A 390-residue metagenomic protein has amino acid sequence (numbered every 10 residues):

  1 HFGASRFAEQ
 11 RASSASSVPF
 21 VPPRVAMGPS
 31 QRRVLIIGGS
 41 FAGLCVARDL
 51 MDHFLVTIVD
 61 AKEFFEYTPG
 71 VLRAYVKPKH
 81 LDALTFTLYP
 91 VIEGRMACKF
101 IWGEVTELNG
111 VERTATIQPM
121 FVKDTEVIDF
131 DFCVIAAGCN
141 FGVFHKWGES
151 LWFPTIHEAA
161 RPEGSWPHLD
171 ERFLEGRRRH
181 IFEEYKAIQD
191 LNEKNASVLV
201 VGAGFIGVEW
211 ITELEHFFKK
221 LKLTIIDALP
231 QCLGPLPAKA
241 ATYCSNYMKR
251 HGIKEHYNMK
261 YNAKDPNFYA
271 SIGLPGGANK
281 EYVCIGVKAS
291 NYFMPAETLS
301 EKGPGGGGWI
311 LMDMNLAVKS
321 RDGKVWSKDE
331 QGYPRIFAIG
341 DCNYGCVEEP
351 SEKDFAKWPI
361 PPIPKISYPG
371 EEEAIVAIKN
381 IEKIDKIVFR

Functional and structural regions predicted by a protein language model:
H1-A8: Low-complexity, disordered terminal segments
P22-R33, C98-S197, C284: FAD-binding core/adjacent interface of flavoenzyme oxidoreductases
R24-W102, G148-E149, E209-A238: Beta1-alpha1 glycine-rich phosphate/pyrophosphate-binding loop at the start of Rossmann-like nucleotide-binding domains
M96-T116, F218-D322, D385-V388: A Rossmann-like FAD-binding core segment of flavoenzymes
S150-W152, K365-P369, E373-R390: C-terminal, flexible cofactor-proximal segment of oxidoreductases
E158-K194, G277-I375: FAD-site-proximal beta/loop scaffold in flavoenzymes
Y185-L221: Rossmann-like NAD(P)H-binding beta-loop-alpha module
